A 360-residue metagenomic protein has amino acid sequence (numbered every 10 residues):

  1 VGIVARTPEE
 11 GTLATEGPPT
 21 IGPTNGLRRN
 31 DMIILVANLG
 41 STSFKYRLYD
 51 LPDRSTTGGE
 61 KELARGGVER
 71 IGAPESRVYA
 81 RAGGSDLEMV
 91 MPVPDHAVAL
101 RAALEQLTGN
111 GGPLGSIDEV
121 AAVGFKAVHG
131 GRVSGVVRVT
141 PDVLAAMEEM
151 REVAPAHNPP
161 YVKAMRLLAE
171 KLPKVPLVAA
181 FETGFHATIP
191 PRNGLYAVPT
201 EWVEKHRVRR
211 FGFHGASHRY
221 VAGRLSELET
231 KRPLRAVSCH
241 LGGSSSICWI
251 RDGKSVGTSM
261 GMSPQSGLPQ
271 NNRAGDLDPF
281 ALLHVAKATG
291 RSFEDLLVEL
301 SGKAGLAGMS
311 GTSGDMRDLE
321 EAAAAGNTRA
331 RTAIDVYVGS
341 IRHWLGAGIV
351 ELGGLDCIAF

Functional and structural regions predicted by a protein language model:
V4, T12, G17-P18, G22-P23 (+1 more regions): Short, low-complexity intrinsically disordered segments enriched in A/P/G/S/L with frequent Arg, especially at protein
D31-L35: Extreme N-terminal starter segment of soluble prokaryotic enzymes
V36, S43-P94, G261: Short glycine-rich, Thr/Ser-proximal phosphate-binding strand/loop in the N-terminal lobe of ATP-dependent enzymes
L107-H157, P176-V178, G184-L195: Short beta-strand-loop/turn "lid" adjacent to the catalytic site in phosphate-handling enzymes
F185-A286: Glycine-rich phosphate-binding loop of actin/hexokinase-like ATP-binding domains
V221-R224, L228, D335-G353: Phosphate/ATP-binding catalytic cores across multiple sugar-kinase/actin-like superfamilies, primarily ASKHA
A288-A333: A mobile "lid/hinge" subdomain adjacent to the ATP/sugar-phosphate binding pocket shared across diverse ATP-dependent
